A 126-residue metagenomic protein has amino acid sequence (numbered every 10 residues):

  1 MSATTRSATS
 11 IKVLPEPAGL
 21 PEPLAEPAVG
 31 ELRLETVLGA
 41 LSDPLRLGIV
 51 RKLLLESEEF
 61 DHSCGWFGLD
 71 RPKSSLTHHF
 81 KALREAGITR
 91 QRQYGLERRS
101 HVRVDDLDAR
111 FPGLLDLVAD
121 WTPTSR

Functional and structural regions predicted by a protein language model:
S2-E35, R51-E56, Q93, R103-R126: Amphipathic alpha-helical dimerization/coiled-coil segments that flank or bridge DNA-binding/regulatory modules
T36-P72, Y94-D106: N-terminal helix-turn-helix DNA-binding core of bacterial DNA-binding proteins
D43, H79, P112: Conserved acidic functional residues
F60-D61, H78, V118: Secondary-structure transition/capping residues
G65-A86: Canonical helix-turn-helix DNA-binding module
R71-S75, T89, R98, D105-D106 (+2 more regions): Charge-rich, low-complexity amphipathic helices in intrinsically disordered tails/linkers adjacent to domains
R84-Y94: A short, conserved structural fragment
